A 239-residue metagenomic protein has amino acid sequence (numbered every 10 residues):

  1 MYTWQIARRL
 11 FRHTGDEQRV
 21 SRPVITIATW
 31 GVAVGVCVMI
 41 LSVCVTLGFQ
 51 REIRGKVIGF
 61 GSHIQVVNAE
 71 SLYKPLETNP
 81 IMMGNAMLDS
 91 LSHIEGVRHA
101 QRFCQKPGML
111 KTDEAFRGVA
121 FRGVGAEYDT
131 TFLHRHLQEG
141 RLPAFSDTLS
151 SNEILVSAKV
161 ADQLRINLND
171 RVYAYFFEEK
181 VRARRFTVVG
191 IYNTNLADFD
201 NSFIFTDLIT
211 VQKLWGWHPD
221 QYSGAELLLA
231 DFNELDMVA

Functional and structural regions predicted by a protein language model:
M1-C37: N-terminal Sec/SRP start-transfer signal
W4, C44-G48, G59: Internal alpha-helical transmembrane segments
G35-T46: Alpha-helical transmembrane segments
Q50-M83: Membrane-interface junction motifs in transport/secretion proteins
E52, M87, L214, M237-V238: Hydrophobic side chains in well-ordered alpha-helices
I64, A161, D220-A239: A short beta-strand structural signal in non-transmembrane regions
E70-E77, N193-N195, L227-D236: Structural beta->alpha junctions
N79-D220: A structural signal for hydrophobic secondary-structure junctions, strongest on transmembrane helix-loop-helix units
